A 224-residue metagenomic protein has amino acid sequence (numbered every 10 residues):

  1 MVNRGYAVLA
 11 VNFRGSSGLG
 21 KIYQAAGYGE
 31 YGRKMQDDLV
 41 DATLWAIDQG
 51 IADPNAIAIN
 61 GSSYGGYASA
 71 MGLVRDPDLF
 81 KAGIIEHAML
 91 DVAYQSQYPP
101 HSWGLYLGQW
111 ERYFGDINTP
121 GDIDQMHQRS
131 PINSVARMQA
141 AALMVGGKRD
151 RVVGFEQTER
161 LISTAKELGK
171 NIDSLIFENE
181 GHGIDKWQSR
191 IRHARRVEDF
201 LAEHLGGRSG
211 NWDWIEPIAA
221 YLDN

Functional and structural regions predicted by a protein language model:
M1-R4, L9-N224: Active-site-proximal cap/loop segments of hydrolase catalytic domains
